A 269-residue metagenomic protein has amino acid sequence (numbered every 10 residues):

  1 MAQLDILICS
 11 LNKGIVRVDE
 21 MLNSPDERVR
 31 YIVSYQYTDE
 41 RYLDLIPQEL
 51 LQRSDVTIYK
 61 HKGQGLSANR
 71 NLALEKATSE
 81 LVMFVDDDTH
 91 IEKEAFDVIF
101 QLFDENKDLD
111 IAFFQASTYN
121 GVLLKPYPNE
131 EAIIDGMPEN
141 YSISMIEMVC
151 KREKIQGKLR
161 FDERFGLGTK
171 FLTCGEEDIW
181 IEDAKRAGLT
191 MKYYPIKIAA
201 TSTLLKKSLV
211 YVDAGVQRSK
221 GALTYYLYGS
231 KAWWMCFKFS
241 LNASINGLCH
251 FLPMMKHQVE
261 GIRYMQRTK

Functional and structural regions predicted by a protein language model:
V18-K60: Acidic donor-binding segment of Leloir-type glycosyltransferases
K60-A77: Glycine-rich, basic loop-to-helix element that forms the pyrophosphate-binding segment of sugar-nucleotide handling
V82: Short aromatic/hydrophobic "clamp" motif used to bind/position activated sugar donors
E94-Y127: Conserved donor NDP-sugar-binding/catalytic core segment of glycosyltransferases
R160, G166-E182: Acidic donor-binding loop at a coil-to-helix junction in glycosyltransferase catalytic cores that engages
L167-L172, T190-Y211, K220-L223: Active-site donor/metal-binding and catalytic loop motifs of nucleotide-sugar-dependent glycosylation enzymes
D178-A200, G229-S230: Catalytic donor-sugar/metal-binding loop of nucleotide-sugar-dependent glycosyltransferases
Y211-K269: Non-catalytic, C-terminal membrane-associated alpha-helical segments of glycosyltransferases
